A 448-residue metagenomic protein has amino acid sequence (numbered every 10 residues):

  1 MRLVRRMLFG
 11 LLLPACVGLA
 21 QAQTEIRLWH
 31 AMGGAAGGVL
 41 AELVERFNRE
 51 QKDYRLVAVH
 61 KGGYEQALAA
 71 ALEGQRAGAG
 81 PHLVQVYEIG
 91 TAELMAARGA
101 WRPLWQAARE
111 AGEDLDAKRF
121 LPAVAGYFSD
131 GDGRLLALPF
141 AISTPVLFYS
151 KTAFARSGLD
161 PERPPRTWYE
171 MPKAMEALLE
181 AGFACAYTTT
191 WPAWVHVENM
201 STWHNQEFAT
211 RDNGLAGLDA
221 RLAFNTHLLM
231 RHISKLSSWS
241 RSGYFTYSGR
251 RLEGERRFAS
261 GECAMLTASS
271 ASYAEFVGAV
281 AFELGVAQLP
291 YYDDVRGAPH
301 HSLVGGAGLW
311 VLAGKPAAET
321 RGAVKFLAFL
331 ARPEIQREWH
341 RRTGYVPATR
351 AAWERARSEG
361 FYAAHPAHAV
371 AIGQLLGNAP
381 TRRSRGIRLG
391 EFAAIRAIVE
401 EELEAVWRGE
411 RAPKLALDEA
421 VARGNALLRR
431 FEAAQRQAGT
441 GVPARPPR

Functional and structural regions predicted by a protein language model:
Q23-G33, Y54-V59, L83, L136 (+1 more regions): Short, well-ordered beta-strand elements
R46, E50-F120, R156-G158, A264-M265 (+3 more regions): Extracytoplasmic "Venus flytrap"/periplasmic binding protein-like
Y87-Y149, P172, E198-M200, G285-A287 (+2 more regions): Hinge/lid segment of periplasmic solute-binding proteins
W105-F120, P164, Q206-R231, G278 (+5 more regions): Short, solvent-exposed loop/beta-turn-alpha elements that line the ligand-binding surface or hinge of extracytoplasmic
G131-F140, P145, E170-R221, C263: Extracytoplasmic/periplasmic solute-binding protein
S157, S234, W239-T246, V277-A351 (+2 more regions): Extracytoplasmic/periplasmic substrate-recognition and gating elements
P172-A177, G214-S248: Glycine-centered hinge/linker elements that transmit conformational signals in sensory and ligand-binding systems
A287, R341-E401, A405, R436-R448: Long, aromatic- and glycine/proline-rich binding clefts that accommodate carbohydrate-like moieties
